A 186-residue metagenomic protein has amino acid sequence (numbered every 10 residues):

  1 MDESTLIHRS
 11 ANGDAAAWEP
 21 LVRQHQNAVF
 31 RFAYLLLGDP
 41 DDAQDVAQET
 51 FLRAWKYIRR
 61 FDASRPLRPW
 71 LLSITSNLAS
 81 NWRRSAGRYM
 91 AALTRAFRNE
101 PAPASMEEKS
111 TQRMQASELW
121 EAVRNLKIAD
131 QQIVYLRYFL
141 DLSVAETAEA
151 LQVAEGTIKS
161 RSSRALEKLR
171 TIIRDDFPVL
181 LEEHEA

Functional and structural regions predicted by a protein language model:
M1, E121-Q132, L136-S160, K168-T171: Helix-turn-helix DNA-binding module
M1-A28, L35, A116, E121-R124 (+2 more regions): N-terminal module of bacterial RNA polymerase sigma factors
R9, A91-R98, R113, E118-E121 (+2 more regions): C-terminal edge and immediately downstream basic/flexible tail or linker adjoining helix-turn-helix-like DNA-binding
A11-N12, G38-D39, E49-P66, S85-A86 (+1 more regions): Sigma70-family region 2
A11-P20, F30-E49, E155, D175-V179: Short, charged helix-capping/linker segments at alpha-helix termini
Q24-N27, L35-G38, Y135-S143: Short helix-capping/turn signature of helix-turn-helix
H25, R161-L166: Residues within the DNA-recognition helix of helix-turn-helix
K56-A63, S73-T94, Q112: Arg/Lys-rich amphipathic alpha helix in sigma70-family domain 2
